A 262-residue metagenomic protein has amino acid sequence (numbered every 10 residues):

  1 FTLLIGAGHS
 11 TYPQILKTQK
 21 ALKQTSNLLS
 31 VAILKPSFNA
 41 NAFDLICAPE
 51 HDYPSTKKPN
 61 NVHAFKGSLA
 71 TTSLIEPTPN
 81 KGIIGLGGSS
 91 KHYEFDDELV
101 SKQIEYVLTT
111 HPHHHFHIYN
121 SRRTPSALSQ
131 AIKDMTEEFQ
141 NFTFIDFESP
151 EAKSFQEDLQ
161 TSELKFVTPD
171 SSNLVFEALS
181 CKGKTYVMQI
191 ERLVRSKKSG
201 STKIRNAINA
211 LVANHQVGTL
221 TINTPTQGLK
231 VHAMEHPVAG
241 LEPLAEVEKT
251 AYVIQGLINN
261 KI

Functional and structural regions predicted by a protein language model:
F1-K58, H63: Active-site and donor-binding regions of nucleotide-sugar-utilizing enzymes
K17-Q19, L45, S55-T56, L128-E138 (+1 more regions): Short, aromatic/basic amphipathic alpha-helical patches
N27-I33, Q140-F144, K184-I190: Short hydrophobic/aromatic-enriched beta-strand-loop microsegments
A40-D97, S121, L229: A nucleotide-sugar donor-handling region in carbohydrate enzymes
G88-P125: Conserved catalytic-core segment of nucleotide-activated headgroup transferases in glycan assembly
I132-L174: Donor nucleotide-activated moiety binding/catalytic core segment of transferases that use nucleotide-activated donors
Q156-K198: A donor-sugar binding/catalytic signature common to diverse glycosyltransferases and related nucleotide-sugar
R205-I262: Leloir-type glycosyltransferase catalytic cores
